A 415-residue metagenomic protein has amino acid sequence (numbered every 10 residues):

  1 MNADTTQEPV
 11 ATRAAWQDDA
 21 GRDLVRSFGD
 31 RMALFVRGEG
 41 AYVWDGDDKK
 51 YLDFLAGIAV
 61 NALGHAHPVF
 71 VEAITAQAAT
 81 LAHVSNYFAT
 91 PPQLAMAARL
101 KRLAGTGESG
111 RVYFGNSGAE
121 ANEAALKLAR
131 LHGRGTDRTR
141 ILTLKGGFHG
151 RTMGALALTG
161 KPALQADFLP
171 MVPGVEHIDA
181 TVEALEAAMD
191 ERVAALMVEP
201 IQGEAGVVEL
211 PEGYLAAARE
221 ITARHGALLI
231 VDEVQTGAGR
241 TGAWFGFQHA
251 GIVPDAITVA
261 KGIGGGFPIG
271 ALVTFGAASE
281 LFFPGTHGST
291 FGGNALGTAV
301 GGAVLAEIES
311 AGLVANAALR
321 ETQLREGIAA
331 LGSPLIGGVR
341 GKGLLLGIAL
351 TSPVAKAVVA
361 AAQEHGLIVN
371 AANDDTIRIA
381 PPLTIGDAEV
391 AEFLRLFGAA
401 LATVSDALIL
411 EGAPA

Functional and structural regions predicted by a protein language model:
N2-A415: Conserved N-terminal phosphate-binding loop of PLP-dependent enzymes in the Aspartate aminotransferase
